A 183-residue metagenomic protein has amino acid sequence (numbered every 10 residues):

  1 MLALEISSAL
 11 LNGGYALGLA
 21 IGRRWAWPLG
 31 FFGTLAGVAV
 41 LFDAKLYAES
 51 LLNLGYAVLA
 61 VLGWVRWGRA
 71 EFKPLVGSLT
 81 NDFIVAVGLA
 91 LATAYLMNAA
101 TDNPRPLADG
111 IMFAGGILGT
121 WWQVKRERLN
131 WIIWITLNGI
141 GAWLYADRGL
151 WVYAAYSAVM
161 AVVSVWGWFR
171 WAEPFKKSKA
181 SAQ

Functional and structural regions predicted by a protein language model:
M1-G22, A26, G33-T34, A39 (+2 more regions): Polytopic alpha-helical membrane-helix bundles and their juxtamembrane interface segments in multi-pass membrane
G30-G68: Alpha-helical membrane segments and adjacent membrane-interface helices in multi-pass membrane proteins
